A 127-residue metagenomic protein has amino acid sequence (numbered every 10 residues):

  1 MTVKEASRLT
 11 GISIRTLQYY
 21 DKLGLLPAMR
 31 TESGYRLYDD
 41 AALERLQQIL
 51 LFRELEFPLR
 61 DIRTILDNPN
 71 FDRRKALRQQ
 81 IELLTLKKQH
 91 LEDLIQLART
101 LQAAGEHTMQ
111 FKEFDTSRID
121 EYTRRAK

Functional and structural regions predicted by a protein language model:
M1-D67: Basic helix-turn-helix/winged-helix DNA-binding cores and closely related short helical interaction motifs
L50, I62-R124: Short, charged amphipathic alpha-helical surface segments
